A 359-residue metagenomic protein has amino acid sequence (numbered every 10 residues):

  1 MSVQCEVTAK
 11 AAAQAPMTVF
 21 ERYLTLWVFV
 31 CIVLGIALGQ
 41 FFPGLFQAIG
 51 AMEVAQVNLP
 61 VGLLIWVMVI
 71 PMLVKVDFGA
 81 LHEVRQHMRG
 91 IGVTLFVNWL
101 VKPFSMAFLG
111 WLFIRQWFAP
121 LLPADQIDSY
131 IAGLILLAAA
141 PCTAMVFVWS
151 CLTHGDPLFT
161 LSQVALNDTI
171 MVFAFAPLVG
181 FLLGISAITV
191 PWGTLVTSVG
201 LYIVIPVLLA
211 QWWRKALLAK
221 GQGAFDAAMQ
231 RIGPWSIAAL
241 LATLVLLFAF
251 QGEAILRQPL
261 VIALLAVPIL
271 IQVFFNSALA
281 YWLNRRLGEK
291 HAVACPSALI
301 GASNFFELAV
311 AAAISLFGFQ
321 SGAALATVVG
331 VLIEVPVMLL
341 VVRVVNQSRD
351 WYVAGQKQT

Functional and structural regions predicted by a protein language model:
S2-Q14, R349-T359: Intrinsic disorder in cytosolic terminal tails and internal cytosolic loops of multi-pass membrane transporters
A13-M106, Y130, P191-Q211, L218-L246 (+6 more regions): Helical membrane-embedded segments and adjacent short helical loop/helix-boundary regions of multi-pass membrane
G35-F41, K102-G110, A174-L182, L240-A254 (+1 more regions): Hydrophobic alpha-helical transmembrane segments in multi-pass integral membrane proteins
G39, P43, Q47, V74 (+17 more regions): Membrane-water interface at transmembrane helix exits
E83-G90, I114, S150-F159, L166 (+6 more regions): Juxtamembrane helix-boundary/capping and inter-helix hinge elements in multi-pass membrane proteins
H87-F96, Q116-L137, G155-A165, G223 (+4 more regions): The feature identifies polytopic integral membrane transport proteins across all domains of life
F96-S105, L137-M145, F159-G180, G200-P206 (+3 more regions): Membrane-embedded alpha-helical segments of transport systems, primarily multispan ion/solute transporters
W111-I131, G180-G193, F250-I262, S315-A323: Helix-coil boundary and interhelical linker segments in multi-pass alpha-helical membrane proteins
